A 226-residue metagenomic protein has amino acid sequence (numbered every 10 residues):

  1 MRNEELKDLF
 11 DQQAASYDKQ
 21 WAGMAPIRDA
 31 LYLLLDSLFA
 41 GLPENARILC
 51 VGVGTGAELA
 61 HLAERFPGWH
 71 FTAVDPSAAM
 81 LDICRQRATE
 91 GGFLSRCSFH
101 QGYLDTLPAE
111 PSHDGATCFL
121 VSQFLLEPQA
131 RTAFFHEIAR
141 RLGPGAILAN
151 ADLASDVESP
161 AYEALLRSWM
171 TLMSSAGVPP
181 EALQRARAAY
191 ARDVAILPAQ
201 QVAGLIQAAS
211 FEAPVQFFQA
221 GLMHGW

Functional and structural regions predicted by a protein language model:
M1-P43, H61: Conserved class I S-adenosyl-L-methionine
L49-C50, T55-T106: Class I SAM-dependent methyltransferase SAM/SAH-binding core
P108-A116: A short acidic, Gly/Pro-enriched loop at the edge of an enzyme's catalytic core that lines a small-molecule cofactor
C118-S122: A short beta-strand submotif of the Rossmann-like class I SAM-dependent methyltransferase core that lines
T132-P144: A short glycine-rich, Lys/Arg-flanked "PGG" loop and its adjoining helix->strand segment in the class I
G145-D152: Conserved beta-strand signature within the Rossmann-like core of class I S-adenosyl-L-methionine
L153-A208: C-terminal alpha-helical "lid/dimerization" subdomain adjacent to the S-adenosyl-L-methionine
F211-G221: Conserved S-adenosyl-L-methionine
